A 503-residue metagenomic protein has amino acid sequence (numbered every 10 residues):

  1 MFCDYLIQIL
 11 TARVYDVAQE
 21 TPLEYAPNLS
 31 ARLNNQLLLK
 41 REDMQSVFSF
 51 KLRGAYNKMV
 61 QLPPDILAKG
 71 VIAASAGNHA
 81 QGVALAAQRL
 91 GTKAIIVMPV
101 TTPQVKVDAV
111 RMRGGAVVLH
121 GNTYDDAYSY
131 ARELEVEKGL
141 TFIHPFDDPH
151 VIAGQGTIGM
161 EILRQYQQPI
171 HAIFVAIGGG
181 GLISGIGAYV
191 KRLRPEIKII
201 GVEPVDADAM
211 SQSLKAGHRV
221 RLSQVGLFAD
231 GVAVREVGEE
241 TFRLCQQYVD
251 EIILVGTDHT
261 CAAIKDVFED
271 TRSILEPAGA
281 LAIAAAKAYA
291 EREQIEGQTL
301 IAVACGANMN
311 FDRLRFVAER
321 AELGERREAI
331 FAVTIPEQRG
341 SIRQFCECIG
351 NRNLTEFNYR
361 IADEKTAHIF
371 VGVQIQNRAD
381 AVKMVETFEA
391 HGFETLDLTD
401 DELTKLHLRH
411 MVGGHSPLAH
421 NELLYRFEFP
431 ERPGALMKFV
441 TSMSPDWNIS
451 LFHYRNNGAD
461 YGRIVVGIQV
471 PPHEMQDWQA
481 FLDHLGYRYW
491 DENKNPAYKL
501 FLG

Functional and structural regions predicted by a protein language model:
M1-A435, F439-G503: PLP-dependent amino-acid enzyme catalytic core
